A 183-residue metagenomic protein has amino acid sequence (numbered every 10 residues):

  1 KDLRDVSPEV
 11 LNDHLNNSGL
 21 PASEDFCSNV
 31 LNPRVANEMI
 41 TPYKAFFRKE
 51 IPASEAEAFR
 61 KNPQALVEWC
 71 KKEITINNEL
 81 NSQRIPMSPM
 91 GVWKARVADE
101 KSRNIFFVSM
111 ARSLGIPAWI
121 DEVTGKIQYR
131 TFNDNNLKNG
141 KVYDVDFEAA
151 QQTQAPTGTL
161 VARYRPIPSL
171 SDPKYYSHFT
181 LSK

Functional and structural regions predicted by a protein language model:
K1-E79, P89-V92, S102, R112-S113 (+4 more regions): N-terminal accessory/pre-domain segments preceding catalytic cores
S82-Q83: Extracytoplasmic catalytic/substrate-binding loops of multi-pass membrane glycan-assembly enzymes
P86-G91, A95, G125-D134: Beta-rich nucleic-acid/ligand-interaction surfaces
G115-A118, K126: Beta-sheet entry/capping signal
